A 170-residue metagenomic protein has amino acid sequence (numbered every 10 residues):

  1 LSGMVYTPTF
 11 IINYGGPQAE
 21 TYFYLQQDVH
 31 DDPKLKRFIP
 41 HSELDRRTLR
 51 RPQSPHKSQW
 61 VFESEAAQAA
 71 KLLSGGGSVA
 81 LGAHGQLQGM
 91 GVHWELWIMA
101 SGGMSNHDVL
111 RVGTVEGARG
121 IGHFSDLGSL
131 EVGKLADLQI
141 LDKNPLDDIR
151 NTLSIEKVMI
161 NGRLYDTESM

Functional and structural regions predicted by a protein language model:
L1-G102, E168: Active-site neighborhoods of metal-dependent hydrolases
Y6, H84, M99, V109 (+4 more regions): Divalent metal-coordination and catalytic microenvironments
P17-Y22, D28, W94-E95, I121-G122 (+3 more regions): Charge-rich, low-complexity amphipathic helices in intrinsically disordered tails/linkers adjacent to domains
M90, S105-L110, G120-I155: Acidic, glycine-enriched loop/beta-strand segments at the rims of small-molecule binding/catalytic pockets
R150, E168-M170: Short, charged, surface-exposed secondary-structure boundary motifs
V158: Short aromatic-centered micro-motifs
